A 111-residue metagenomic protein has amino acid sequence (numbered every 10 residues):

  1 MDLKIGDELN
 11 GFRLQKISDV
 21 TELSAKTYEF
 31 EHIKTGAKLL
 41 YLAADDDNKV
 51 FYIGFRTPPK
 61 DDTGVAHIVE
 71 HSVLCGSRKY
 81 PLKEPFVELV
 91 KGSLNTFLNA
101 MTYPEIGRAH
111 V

Functional and structural regions predicted by a protein language model:
M1-D46: N- or domain-start disorder-to-order transition segments that initiate the globular core
A25, A43-R108: M16/MPP (pitrilysin/insulinase) zinc-metallopeptidase core fold and M16-derived inactive scaffolds
